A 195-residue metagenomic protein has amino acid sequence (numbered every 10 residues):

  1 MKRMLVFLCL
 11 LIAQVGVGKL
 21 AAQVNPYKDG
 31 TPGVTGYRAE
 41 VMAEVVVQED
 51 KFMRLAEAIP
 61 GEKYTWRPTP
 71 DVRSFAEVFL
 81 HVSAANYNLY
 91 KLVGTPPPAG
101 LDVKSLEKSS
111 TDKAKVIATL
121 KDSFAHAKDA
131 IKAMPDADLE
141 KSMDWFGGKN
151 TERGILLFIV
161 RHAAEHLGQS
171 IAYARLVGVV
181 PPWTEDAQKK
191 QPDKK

Functional and structural regions predicted by a protein language model:
M1-K2: N-terminal secretory signal peptides that target proteins for export/translocation
V6-K19: Bacterial N-terminal signal peptides
A22-Q23: Boundary of Sec targeting at the N-terminus
Y27-Y37, T95-S109: Acidic/histidine-rich, surface-exposed loop or edge segments in extracytoplasmic proteins
M42-M53, K63-K104, D144-K195: Short, contiguous alpha-helical
K51-R54, A58, D122-A130, Q169: Solvent-exposed, charged/polar functional surfaces in cytosolic regulatory/catalytic domains
K108-D144, N150-A163: Acidic/histidine-rich alpha-helical segments that form the ligand environment of transition-metal centers
